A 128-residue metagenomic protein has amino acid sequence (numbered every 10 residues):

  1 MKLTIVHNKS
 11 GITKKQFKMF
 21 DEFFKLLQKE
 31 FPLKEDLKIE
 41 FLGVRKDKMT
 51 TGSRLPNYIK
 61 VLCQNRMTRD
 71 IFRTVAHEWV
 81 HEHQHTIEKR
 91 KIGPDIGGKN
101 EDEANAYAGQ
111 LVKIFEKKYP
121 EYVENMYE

Functional and structural regions predicted by a protein language model:
M1-T13, F31, L37-K46: Hydrophobic or amphipathic, alpha-helical segments that drive membrane association/targeting
N8-M19, G97, G109: A short, highly charged nucleic-acid-interacting micro-segment common to nuclease and nuclease-linked defense proteins
T13-E35: Zn2+-dependent metallopeptidase catalytic core
Q16-F20, F72, A76, N100: Hydrophobic (often cysteine-bearing) scaffold residues that line and stabilize catalytic clefts of nucleotide/cofactor
L33-R69, E82, T86: Active-site scaffold of zinc-dependent metalloenzymes
R69-R73, H85-I114, P120-E124: Post-HEXXH active-site segment of zinc metalloproteases
H77, H81: Histidine-centered divalent metal-coordination motifs
M126-E128: Short acidic DE-rich linear segments
